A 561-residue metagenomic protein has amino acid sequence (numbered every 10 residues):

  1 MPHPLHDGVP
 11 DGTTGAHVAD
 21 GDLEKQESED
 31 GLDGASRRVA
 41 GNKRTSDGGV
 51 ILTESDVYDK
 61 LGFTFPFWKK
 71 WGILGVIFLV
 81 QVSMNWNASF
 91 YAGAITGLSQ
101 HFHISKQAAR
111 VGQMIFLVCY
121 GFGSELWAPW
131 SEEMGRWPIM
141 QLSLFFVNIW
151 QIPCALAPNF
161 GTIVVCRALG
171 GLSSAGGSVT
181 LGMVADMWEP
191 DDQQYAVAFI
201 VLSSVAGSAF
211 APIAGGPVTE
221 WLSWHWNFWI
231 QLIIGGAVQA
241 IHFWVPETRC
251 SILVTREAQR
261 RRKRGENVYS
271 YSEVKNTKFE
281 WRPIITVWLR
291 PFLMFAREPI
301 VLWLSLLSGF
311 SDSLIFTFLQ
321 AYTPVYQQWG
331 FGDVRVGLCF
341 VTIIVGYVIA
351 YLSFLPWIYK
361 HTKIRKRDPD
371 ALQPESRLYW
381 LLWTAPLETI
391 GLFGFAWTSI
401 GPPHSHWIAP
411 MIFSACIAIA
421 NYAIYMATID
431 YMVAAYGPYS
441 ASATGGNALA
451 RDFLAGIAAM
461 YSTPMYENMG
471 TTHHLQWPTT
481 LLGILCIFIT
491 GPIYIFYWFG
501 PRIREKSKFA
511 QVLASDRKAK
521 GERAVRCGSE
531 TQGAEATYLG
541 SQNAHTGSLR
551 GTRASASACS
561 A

Functional and structural regions predicted by a protein language model:
M1-M84, A88, K106, W226 (+5 more regions): Intracellular terminal tails of multi-pass secondary transporters
F67-S89, A168, F295-T317, A415-C416: Pair of pore-lining "gating" transmembrane helices in MFS-fold secondary transporters
K69-K106, W127, G176-G177, F318-T323 (+1 more regions): Extracytoplasmic
N85, M114-L117, G121, I152-P158 (+6 more regions): C-terminal transmembrane bundle
N87, F102-H103, M134-G135, L156-T162 (+4 more regions): Helix-breaking motifs and short loop linkers at transmembrane-helix boundaries and internal kinks in secondary membrane
F122-G161: Conserved MFS/SLC helix-loop-helix module at the cytosolic interface between two early adjacent transmembrane helices
C166-V205: Cytoplasmic helix-loop-helix junction between adjacent transmembrane helices in 12-TM secondary transporters
D192-L222, W226-W229, I233-V238, H242 (+2 more regions): Glycine-rich segments within core transmembrane alpha-helices of 12-TM secondary carriers
